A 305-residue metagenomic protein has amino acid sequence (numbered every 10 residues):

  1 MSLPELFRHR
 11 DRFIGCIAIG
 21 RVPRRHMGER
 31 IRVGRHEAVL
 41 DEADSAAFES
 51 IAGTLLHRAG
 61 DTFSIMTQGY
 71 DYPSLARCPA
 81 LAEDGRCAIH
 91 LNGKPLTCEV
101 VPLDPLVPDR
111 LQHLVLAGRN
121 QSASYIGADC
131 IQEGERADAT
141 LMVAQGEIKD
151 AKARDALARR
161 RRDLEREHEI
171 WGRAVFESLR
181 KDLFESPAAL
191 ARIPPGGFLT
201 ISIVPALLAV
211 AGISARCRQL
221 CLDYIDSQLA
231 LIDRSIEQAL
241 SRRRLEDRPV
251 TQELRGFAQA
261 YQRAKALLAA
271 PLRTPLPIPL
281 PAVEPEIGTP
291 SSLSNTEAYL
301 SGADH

Functional and structural regions predicted by a protein language model:
M1-H305: Short loop/turn segments that flank or connect secondary-structure elements
